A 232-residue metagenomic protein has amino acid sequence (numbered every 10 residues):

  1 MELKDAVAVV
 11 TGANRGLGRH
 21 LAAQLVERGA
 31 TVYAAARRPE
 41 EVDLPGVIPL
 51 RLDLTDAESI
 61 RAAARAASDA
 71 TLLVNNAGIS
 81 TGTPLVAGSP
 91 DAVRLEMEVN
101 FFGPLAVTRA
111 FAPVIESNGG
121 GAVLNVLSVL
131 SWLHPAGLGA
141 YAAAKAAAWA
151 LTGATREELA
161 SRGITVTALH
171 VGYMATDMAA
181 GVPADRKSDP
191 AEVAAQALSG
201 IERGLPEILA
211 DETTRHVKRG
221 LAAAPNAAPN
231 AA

Functional and structural regions predicted by a protein language model:
V7, N14-R15: Conserved glycine-rich cofactor-binding loop
N76-G82: Conserved NAD(P)H cofactor-binding loop of Rossmann-fold oxidoreductase domains
P84-R94: Substrate-binding pocket helix/loop in short-chain dehydrogenase/reductase
V86, P135-G139, V182: Active-site loop immediately N-terminal to the catalytic Tyr-X3-Lys motif of short-chain dehydrogenase/reductase
T108, A144: Active-site helix of classical SDR
S128: Residue(s) in the substrate-gating loop at a strand-loop-helix junction that position the organic substrate next
A168-L169, T176, A180-R219: C-terminal helical subdomain
